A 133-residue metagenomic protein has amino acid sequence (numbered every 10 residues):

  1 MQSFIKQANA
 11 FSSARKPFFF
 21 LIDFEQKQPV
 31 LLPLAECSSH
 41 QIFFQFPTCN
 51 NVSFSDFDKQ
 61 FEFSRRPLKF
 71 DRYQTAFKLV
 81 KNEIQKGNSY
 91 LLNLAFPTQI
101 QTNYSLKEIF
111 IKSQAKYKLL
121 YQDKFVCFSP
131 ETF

Functional and structural regions predicted by a protein language model:
M1-F133: Extended alpha-helical targeting/anchoring segments, especially N-terminal organellar/secretory targeting helices
